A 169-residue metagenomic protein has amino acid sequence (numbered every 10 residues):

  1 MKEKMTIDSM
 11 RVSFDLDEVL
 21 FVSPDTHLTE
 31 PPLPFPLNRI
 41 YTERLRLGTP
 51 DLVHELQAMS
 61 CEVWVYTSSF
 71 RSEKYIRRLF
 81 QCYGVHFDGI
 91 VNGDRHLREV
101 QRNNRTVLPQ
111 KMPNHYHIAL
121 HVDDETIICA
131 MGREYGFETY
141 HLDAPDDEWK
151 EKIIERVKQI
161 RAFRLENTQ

Functional and structural regions predicted by a protein language model:
M1-E99: Alpha-helical substrate-recognition element adjacent to the catalytic core
F70-Q169: C-terminal cap/substrate-recognition subdomain and adjoining C-terminal extension of metal-dependent phosphatase-like
